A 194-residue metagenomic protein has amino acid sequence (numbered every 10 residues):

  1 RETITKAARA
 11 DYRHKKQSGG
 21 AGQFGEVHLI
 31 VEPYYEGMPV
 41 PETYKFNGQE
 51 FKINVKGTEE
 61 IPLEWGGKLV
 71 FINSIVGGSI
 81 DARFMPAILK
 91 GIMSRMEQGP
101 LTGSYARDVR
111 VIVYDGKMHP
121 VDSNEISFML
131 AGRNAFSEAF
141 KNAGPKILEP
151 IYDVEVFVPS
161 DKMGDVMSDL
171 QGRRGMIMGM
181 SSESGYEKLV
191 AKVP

Functional and structural regions predicted by a protein language model:
R1-P194: Accessory interaction regions appended to the cores of large information-processing enzymes
